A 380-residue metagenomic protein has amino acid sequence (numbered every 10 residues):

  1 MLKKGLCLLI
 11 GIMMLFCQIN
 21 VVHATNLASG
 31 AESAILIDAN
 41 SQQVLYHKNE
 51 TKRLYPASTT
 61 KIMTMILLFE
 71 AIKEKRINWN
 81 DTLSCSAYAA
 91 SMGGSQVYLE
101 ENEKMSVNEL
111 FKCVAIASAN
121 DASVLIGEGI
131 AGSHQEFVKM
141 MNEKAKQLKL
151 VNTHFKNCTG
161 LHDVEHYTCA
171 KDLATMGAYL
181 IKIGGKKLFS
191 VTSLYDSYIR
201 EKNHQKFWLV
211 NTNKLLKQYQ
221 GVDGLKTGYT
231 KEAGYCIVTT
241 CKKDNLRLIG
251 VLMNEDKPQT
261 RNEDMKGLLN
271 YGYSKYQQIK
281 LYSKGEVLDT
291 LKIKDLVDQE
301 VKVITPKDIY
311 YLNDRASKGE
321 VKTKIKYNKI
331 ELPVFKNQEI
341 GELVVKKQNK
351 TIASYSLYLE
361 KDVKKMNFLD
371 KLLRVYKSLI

Functional and structural regions predicted by a protein language model:
L2-A24: Sec-dependent N-terminal signal peptides of Gram-positive bacterial secreted proteins and lipoproteins
L2-G5, P56, V107, K365-F368: Structural motif marking the loop-to-transmembrane transition
K4-G5, I62, K243: Hydrophobic alpha-helical segments, especially transmembrane helices and their immediate juxtamembrane helical caps
L8-I10, A28, T51, H204: Residue-level detector of transmembrane insertion/anchoring sites
F16-C17, E74, N203: Residues in and immediately flanking transmembrane alpha helices
V21-G184: Active-site-adjacent loops and short helices of periplasmic peptidoglycan-processing enzymes
L150-H154, V164-Y167, K171-I380: Domain-terminus/edge residues, biased toward the C-terminal soluble/receptor-binding domains of extracytoplasmic
